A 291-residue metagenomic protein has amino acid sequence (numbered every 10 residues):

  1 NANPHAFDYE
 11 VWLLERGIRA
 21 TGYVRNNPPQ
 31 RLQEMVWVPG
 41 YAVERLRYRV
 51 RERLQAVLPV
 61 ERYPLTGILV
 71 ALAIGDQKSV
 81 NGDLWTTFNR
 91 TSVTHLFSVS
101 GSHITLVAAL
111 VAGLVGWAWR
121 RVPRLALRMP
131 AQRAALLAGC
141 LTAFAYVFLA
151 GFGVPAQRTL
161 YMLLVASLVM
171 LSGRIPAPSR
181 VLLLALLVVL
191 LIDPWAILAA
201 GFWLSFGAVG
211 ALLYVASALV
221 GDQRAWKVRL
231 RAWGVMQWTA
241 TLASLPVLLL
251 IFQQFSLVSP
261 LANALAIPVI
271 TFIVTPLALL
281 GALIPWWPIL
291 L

Functional and structural regions predicted by a protein language model:
N1-H95: Membrane-interface helix/helix-cap signal primarily in integral membrane proteins
G22, N81-P260, L277: Hydrophobic alpha-helical transmembrane segments in multi-pass membrane proteins
Q30-Y41, R45, R90, L249-L265 (+2 more regions): Membrane-interface amphipathic/re-entrant loop segments adjacent to transmembrane helices in multi-pass membrane
M35, Y63, D222-R229, P285-L290: Short, glycine- and charge-enriched coil/turn segments that flank and shape catalytic ligand pockets
P39-R53, A118, L219, W226 (+2 more regions): Short helical patches
R53, V57-E61, S79, I175 (+3 more regions): Short secondary-structure junctions and interdomain/linker hinges
